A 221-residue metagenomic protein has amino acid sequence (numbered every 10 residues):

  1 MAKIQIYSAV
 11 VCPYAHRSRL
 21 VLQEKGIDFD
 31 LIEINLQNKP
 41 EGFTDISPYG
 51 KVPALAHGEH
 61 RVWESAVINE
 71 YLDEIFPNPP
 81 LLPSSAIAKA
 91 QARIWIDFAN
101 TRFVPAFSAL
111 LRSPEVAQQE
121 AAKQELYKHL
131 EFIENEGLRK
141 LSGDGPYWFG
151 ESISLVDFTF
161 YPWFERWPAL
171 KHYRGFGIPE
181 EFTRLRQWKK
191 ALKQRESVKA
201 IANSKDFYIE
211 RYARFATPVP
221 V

Functional and structural regions predicted by a protein language model:
M1-W148, A216-P220: GST-like domain detector, emphasizing the conserved glutathione-binding G-site in the N-terminal thioredoxin-like
R19, K189-K190: Short glycine-/small-residue-rich flexible loop motifs, especially phosphate/cofactor-binding loops
E115, H172, E210-R211: A short hydrophobic/aromatic micro-motif that marks alpha-helical segments and, especially, helix-coil
W148-Y173, I178-R186, L192: GST superfamily/GST-like fold recognition
K199-A200: C-terminal anion-handling pockets and recognition modules
S204-V221: Acidic/histidine-enriched, glycine/proline-rich intrinsically disordered or flexible terminal extensions
